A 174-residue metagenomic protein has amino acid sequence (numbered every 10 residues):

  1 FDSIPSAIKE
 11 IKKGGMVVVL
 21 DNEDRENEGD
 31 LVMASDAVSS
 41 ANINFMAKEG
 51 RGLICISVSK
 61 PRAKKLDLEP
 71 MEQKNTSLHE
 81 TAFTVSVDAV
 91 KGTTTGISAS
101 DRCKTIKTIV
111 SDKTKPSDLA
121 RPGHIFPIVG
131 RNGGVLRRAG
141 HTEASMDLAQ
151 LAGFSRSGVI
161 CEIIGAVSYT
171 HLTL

Functional and structural regions predicted by a protein language model:
F1-S39: N-terminal, positively charged regions that mediate nucleic acid binding
A7-E10, K113-P116, H141-A152: Structured alpha-helical segments in the cores of large, soluble enzyme domains
K13-M16, N27-G29, E49-L53, H79-A82 (+4 more regions): Short coil/turn connectors at secondary-structure junctions
D24, A34, N44, K65 (+3 more regions): Extended, low-hydrophobicity, polar/charged segments
N42-S98: Glycine-rich, N-terminal phosphate-binding loop and its surrounding beta-alpha-beta segment
T76-G133: Hydrophobic alpha-helical hairpins/lids featuring a short glycine-rich hinge
F126, E143-Y169: Glycine-rich phosphate/pyrophosphate-binding loops and their adjacent beta-strand/loop elements at enzyme active sites
T170-L174: Conserved small/polar residues in nucleotide/adenosyl-binding loops
